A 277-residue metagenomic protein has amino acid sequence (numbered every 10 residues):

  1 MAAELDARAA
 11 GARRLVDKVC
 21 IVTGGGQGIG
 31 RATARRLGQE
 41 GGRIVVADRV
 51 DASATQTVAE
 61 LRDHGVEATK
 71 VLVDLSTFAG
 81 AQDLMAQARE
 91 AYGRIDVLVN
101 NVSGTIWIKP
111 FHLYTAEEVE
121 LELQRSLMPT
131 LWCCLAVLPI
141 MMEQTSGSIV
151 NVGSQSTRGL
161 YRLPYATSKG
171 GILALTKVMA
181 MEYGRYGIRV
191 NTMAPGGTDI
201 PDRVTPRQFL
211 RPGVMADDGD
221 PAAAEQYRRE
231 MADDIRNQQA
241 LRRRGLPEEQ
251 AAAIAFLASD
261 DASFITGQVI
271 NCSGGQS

Functional and structural regions predicted by a protein language model:
A2-A12, I108, I254-A255, T266-S277: Short C-terminal tail/terminal secondary-structure segment of NAD(P)H-dependent dehydrogenase/reductase domains
R14, Y92, L131, S146 (+1 more regions): C-terminal substrate-recognition "lid" of short-chain dehydrogenase/reductases
V19, G26-Q27: Conserved glycine-rich cofactor-binding loop
Q82, T105-E120, E143, Y161-P164 (+3 more regions): Conserved mid-core segment of classical short-chain dehydrogenase/reductases
A86, R125-E143, A180-M181, R185 (+1 more regions): Amphipathic alpha-helical dimer-interface segment in Rossmann-like NAD(P)H-dependent oxidoreductases
H112-L131, S146, V150, I172 (+1 more regions): Catalytic Tyr-X3-Lys loop
C134, S168-G171, T176: Active-site helix of classical SDR
G184, R189, I265-G267: Short, small/polar-rich loop/turn modules that mediate ligand/substrate recognition or access, typified
